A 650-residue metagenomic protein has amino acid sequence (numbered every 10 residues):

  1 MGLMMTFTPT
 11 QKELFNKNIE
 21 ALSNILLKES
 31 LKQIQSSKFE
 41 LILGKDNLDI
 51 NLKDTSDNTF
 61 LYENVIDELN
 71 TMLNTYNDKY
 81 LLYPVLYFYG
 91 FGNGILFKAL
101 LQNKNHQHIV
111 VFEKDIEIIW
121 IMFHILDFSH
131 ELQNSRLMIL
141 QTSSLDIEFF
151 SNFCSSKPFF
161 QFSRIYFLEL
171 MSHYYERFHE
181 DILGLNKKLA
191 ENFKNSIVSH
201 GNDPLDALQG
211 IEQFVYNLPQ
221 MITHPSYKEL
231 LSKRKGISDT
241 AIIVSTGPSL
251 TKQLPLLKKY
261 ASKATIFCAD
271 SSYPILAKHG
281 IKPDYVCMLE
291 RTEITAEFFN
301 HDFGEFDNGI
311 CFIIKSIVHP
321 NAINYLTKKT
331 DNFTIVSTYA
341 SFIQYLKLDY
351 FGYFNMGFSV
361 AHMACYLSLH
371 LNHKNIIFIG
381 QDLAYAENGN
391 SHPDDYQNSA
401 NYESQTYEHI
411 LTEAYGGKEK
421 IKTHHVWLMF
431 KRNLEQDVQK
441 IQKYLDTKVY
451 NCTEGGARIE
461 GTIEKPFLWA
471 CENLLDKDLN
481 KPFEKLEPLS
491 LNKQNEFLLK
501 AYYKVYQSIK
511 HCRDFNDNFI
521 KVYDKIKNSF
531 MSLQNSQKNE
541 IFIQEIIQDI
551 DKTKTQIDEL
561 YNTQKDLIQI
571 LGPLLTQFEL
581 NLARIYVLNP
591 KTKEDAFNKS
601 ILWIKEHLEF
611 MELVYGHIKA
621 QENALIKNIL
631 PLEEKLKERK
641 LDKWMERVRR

Functional and structural regions predicted by a protein language model:
G2-A241, P248-T265, P274-K278, Y285 (+4 more regions): N-terminal donor/sugar-recognition subdomains of glycan-related enzymes, prototypically the membrane-proximal stem
L82-L86, D239-I243, C287-L289, I343-F354 (+1 more regions): Short, basic, glycine/proline-bearing loop/turn elements
E113, S272-Y273, G280-E290, S368-D395: Glycine-rich phosphate/pyrophosphate-binding loops and their adjacent beta-strand/loop elements at enzyme active sites
S245, A269, L289, I313-K315 (+3 more regions): Generic beta-strand/beta-sheet core signal
L256, A264, L346, Y350 (+2 more regions): Long alpha-helical, hydrophobic tracts
I266-S272, V286, F312, A361-A364 (+1 more regions): Extended, hydrophobic alpha-helical segments in both membrane/secreted and soluble proteins
P320-I379, L383: Active-site/ligand-binding-proximal alpha/beta "capping" segment
N390-D437: Phosphate-binding loop/pocket of nucleotide- and phosphate-handling active sites
